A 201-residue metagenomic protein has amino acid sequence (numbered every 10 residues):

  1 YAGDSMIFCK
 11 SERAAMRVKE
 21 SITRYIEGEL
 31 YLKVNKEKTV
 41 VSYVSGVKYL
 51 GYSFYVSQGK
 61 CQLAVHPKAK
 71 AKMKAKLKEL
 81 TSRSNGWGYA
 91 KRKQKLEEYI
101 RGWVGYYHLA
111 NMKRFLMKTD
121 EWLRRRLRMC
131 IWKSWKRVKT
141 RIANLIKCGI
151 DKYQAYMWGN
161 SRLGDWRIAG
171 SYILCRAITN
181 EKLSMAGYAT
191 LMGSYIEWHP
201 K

Functional and structural regions predicted by a protein language model:
Y1-K201: Non-catalytic terminal/accessory segments
